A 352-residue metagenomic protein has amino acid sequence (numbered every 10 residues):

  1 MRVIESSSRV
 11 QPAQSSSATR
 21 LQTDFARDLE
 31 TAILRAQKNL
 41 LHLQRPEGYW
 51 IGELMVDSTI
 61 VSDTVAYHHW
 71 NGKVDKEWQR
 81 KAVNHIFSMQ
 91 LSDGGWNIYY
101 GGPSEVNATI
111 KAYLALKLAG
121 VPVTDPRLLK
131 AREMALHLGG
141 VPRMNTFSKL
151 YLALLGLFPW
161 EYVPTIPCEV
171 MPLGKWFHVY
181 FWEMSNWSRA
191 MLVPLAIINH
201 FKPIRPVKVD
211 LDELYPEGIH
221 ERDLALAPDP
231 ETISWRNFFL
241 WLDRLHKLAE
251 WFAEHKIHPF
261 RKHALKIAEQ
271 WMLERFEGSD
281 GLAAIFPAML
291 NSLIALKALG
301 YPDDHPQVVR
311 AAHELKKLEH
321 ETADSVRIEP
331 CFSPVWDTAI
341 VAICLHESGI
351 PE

Functional and structural regions predicted by a protein language model:
M1-E352: Preference for long, amphipathic alpha-helical scaffolds in soluble/luminal domains and all-alpha bundles
